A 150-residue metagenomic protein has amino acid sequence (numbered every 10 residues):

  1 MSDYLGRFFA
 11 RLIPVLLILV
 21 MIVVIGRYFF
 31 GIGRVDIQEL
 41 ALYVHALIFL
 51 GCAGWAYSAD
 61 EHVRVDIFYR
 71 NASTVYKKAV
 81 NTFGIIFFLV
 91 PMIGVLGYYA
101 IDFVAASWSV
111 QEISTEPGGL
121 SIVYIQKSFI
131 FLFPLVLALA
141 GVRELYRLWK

Functional and structural regions predicted by a protein language model:
M1-K150: Alpha-helical transmembrane segments and membrane-interface helix-loop junctions in multi-pass membrane proteins
